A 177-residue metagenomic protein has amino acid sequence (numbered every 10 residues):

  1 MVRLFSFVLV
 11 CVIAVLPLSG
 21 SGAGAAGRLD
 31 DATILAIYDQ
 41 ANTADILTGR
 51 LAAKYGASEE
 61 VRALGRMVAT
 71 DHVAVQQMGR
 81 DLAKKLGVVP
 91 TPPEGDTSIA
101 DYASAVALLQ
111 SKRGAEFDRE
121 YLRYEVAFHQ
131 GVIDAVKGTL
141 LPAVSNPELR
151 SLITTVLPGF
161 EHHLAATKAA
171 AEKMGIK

Functional and structural regions predicted by a protein language model:
L4, S19-K177: His/Met- and acidic-residue-enriched segments that coordinate or traffic transition-metal cofactors and support
S6-S19: Bacterial N-terminal signal peptides
